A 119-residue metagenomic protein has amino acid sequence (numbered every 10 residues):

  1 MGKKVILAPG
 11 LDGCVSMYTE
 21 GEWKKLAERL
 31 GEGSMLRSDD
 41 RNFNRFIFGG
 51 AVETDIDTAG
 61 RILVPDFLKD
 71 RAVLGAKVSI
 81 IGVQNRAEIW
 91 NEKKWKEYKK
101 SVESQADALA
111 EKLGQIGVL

Functional and structural regions predicted by a protein language model:
M1-V15: A positional/architectural concept
L11-G21, I89, K93-W95: Short, basic amphipathic alpha-helical segments that act as recognition/interaction helices in nucleic-acid-binding
S16, E20-T54: Helix-adjacent hinge/juxtasegments
K24-L26, W95-K99: Short, charged/polar, Gly/Pro-enriched secondary-structure boundary elements
V52-G75: Beta-rich strand-turn-strand
D70-V83, A87-E92, K99: Short conserved catalytic/interaction loops centered on acidic-Pro-aromatic/His motifs
V102-L119: Acidic/histidine-enriched, glycine/proline-rich intrinsically disordered or flexible terminal extensions
